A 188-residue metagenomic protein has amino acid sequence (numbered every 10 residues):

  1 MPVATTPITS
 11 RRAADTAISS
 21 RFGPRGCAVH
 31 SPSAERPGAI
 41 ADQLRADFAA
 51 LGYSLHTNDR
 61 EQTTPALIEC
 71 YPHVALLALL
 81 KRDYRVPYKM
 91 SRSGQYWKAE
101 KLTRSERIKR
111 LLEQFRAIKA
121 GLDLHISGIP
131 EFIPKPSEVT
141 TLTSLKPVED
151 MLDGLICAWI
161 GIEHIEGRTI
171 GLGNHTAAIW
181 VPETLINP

Functional and structural regions predicted by a protein language model:
P2-P188: RNase H-like (RuvC/DEDD) metal-dependent nuclease/polynucleotide-processing core
